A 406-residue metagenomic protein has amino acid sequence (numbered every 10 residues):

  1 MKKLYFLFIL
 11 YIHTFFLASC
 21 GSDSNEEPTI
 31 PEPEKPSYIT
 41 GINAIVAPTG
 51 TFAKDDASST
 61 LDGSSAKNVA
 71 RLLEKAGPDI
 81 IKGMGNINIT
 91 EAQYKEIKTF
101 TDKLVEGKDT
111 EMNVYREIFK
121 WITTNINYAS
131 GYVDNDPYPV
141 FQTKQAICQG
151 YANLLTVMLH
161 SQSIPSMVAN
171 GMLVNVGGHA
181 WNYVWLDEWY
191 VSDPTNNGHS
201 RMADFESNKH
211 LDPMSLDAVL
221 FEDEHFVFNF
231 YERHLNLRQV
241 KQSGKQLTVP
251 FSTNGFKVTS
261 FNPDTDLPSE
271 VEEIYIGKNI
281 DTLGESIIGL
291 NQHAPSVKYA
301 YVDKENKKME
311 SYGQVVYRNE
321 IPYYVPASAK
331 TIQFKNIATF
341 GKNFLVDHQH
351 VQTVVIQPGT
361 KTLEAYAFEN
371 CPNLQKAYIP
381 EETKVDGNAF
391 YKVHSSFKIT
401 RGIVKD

Functional and structural regions predicted by a protein language model:
M1-L4: Positively charged n-region of N-terminal signal peptides that target proteins for export
L7-F16: Bacterial N-terminal signal peptides
F15-I42: Bacterial Sec-dependent N-terminal signal peptides
E32-K98: N-terminal module-boundary/linker segments of secreted carbohydrate-active enzymes
G77-T143: Secondary-structure boundary elements
Y151-S215: Hydrophobic/aromatic-rich core segments of domains that either
H225, F230, Q242-T259, P268-T282 (+5 more regions): Structural signature of tandem-repeat unit edges
